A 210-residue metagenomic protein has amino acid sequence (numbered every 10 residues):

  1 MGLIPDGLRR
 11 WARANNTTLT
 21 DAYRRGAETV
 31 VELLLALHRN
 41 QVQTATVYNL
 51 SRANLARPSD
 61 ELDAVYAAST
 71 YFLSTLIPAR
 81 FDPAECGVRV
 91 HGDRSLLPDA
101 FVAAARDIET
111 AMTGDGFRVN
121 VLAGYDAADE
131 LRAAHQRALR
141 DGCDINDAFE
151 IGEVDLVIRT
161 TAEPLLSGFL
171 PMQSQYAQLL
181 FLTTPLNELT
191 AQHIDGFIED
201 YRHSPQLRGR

Functional and structural regions predicted by a protein language model:
M1-R210: Flexible, compositionally biased loop and terminal segments
